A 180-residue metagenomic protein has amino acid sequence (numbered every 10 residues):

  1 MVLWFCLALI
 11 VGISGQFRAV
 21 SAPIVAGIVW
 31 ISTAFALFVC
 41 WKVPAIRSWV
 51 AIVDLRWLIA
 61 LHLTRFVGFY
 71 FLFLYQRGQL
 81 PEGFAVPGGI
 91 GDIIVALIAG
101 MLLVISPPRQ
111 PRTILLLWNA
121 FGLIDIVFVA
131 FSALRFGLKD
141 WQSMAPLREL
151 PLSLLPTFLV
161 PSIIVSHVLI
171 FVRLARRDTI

Functional and structural regions predicted by a protein language model:
M1-F5, G91, V95-A99, L117-R135: Hydrophobic alpha-helical membrane segments
V2-I13, V25-K42, L123-A130: Hydrophobic core of alpha-helical transmembrane segments in multi-pass integral membrane proteins
L9-A19, A45, F71-L80, A133-W141: Juxtamembrane "helix-exit" motif on the non-cytosolic side of transmembrane helices
R18-G78: A glycine-rich, hydrophobic loop/mini-helix early in the fold
V29-K42, I94-L102, L155-R173: Hydrophobic cores of alpha-helical transmembrane segments in multi-pass inner/ER membrane proteins, independent
C40-L55, M101-L116, F136-W141, H167-I180: Juxtamembrane membrane-water interface segments of multi-pass membrane proteins, especially cytoplasmic-side
I59-R112: Membrane-proximal helix-loop-helix units in multi-pass membrane proteins
G137-L155: Short, membrane-exposed interhelical loops at transmembrane-helix boundaries
